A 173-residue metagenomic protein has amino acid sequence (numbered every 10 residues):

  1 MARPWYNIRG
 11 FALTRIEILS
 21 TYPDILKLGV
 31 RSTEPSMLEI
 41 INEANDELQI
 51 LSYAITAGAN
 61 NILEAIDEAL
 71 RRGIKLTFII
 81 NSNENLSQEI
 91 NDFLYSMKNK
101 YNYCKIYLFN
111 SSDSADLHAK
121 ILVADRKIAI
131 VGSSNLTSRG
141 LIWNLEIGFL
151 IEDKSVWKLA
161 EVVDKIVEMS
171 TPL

Functional and structural regions predicted by a protein language model:
M1-L38, N42-E43, A54-L173: PLD/PLD-like phosphodiesterase catalytic module centered on the HKD motif
A44-I50: A short, Trp-centered hydrophobic/proline-enriched beta-strand micro-motif
